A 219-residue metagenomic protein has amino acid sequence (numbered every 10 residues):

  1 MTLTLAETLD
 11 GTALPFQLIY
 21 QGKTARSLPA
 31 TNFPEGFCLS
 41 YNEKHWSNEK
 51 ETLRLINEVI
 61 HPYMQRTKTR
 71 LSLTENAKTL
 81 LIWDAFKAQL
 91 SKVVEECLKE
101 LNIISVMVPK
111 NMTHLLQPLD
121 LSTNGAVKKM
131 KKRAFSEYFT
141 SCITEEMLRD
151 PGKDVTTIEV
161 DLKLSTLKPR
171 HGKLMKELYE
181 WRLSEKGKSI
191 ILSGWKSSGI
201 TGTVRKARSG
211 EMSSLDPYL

Functional and structural regions predicted by a protein language model:
M1-Y20: Acidic, metal-ligating active-site segments
E7, Q21, G36-H45, E49-E51 (+2 more regions): Acidic, serine/proline-rich intrinsically disordered regulatory segments in large eukaryotic nuclear proteins
T12, T31-F33, K99: A short, structural micro-pattern
A13-F16, L28, V93: Short acidic, gly/pro-rich beta-turn/loop elements at beta-sheet edges and active-site/ligand-binding grooves
T24-T31: Short, surface-exposed linear segments at secondary-structure transitions and domain or protein termini
